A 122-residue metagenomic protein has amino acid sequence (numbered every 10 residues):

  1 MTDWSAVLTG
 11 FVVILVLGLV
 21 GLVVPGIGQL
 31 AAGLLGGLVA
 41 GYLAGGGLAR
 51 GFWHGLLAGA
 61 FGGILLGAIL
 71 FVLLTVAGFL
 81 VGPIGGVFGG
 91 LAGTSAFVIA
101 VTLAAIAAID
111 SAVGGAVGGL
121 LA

Functional and structural regions predicted by a protein language model:
M1-A58, I64-A122: Juxtamembrane/disordered regions of integral membrane proteins
